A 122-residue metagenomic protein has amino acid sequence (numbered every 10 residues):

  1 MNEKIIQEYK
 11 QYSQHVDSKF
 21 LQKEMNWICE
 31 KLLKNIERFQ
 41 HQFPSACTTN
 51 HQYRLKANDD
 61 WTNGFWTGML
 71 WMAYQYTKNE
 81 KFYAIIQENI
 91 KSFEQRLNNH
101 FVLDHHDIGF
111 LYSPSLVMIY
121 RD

Functional and structural regions predicted by a protein language model:
M1-D122: Glycan-recognition and catalytic cores of secretory/periplasmic carbohydrate-active enzymes
